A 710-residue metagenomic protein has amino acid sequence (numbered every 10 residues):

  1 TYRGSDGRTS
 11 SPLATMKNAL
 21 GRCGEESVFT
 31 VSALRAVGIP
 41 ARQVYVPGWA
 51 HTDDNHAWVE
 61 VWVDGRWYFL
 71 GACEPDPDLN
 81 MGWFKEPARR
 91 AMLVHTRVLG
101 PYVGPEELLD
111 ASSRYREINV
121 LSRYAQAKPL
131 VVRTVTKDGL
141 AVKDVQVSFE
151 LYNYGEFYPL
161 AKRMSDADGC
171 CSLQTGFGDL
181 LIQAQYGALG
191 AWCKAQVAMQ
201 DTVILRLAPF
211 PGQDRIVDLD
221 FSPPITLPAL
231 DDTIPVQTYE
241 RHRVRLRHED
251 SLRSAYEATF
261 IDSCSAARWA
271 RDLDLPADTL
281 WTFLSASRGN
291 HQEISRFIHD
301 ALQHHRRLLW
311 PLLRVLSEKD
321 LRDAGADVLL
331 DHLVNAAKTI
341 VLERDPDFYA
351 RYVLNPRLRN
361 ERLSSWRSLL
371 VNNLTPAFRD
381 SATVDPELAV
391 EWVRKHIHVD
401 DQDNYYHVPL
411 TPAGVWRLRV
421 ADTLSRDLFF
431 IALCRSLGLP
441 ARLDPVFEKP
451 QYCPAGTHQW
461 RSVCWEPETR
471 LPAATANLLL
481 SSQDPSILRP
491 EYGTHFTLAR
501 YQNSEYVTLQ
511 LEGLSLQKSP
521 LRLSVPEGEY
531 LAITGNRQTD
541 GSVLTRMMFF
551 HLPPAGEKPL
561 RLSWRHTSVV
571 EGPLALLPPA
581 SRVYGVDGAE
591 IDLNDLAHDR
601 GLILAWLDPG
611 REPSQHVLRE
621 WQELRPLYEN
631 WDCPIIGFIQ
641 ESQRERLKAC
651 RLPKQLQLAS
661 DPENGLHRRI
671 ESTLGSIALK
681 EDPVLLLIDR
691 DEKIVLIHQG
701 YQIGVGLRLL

Functional and structural regions predicted by a protein language model:
T1-A14, N18-A111, L181-Q183, P376-S381 (+4 more regions): Hydrophobic/aromatic-rich core segments of domains that either
T1-N18, Q237-L418: Secondary-structure boundary elements
D64, A167-L189, A195-T202, L514-V543 (+1 more regions): Short Pro-Gly-centered beta-turn/loop motif in secreted/extracellular proteins
K128-G139, G169, A474-L488: A short, amphipathic beta-strand motif
N153-T175, Q502-S519: Short, acidic Ser/Thr/Gly-rich low-complexity loop/linker segments typical of extracellular and cell-surface proteins
L593-V617, W621, P634-I636: Short active-site neighborhood of thiol/selenol oxidoreductases, capturing the structured segment around
I636, K648-D682: Short, internal strand/loop/helix patches that form the active-site neighborhood or redox-interaction surface
E681-Q699: A short, hydrophobic beta-strand/beta-hairpin element that forms part of a small beta-sheet core
